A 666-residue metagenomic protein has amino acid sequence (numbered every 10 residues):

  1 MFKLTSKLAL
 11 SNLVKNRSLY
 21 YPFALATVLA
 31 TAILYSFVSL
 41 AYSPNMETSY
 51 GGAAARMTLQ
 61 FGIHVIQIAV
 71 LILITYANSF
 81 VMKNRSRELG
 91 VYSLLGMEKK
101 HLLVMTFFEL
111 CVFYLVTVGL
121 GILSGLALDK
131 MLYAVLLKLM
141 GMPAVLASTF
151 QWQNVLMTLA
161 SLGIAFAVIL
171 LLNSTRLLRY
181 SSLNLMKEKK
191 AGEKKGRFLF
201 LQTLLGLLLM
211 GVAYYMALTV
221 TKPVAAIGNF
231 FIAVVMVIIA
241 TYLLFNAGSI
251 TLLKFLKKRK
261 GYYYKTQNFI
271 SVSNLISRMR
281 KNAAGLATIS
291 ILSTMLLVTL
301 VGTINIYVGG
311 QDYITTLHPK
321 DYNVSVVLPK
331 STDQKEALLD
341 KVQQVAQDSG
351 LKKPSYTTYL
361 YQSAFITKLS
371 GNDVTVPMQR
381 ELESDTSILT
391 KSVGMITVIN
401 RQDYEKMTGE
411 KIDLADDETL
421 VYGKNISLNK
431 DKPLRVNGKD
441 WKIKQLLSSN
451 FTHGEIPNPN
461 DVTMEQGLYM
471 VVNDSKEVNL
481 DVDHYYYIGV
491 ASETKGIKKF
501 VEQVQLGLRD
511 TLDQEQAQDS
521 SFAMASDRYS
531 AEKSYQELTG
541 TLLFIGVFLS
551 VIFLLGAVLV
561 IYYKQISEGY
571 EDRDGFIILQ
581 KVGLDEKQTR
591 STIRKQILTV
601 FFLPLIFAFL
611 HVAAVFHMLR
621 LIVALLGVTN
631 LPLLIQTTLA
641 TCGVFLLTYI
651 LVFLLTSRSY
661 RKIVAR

Functional and structural regions predicted by a protein language model:
M1-T31, K195-F200, L209, L244-S293 (+1 more regions): N-terminal Sec/SRP start-transfer signal
K3-L4, R179-E193, Y570-D574, R661-R666: Short cytosolic juxtamembrane segments of multi-pass membrane proteins
S6, L10, V104, F108 (+9 more regions): Alpha-helical membrane-protein architecture signal
S18-N45, A54-G90, L110-S124, Q202-L208 (+5 more regions): Hydrophobic alpha-helical transmembrane segments of multi-pass inner-membrane transport and secretion
S39-G52, I122-V155, G211-G228, L603-R666: Short helix-loop junctions at transmembrane helix boundaries
V112-L256: Hydrophobic alpha-helical segments
Y313-V327, D333-L555: Basic-flanked hydrophobic alpha-helices used for secretion and membrane insertion
